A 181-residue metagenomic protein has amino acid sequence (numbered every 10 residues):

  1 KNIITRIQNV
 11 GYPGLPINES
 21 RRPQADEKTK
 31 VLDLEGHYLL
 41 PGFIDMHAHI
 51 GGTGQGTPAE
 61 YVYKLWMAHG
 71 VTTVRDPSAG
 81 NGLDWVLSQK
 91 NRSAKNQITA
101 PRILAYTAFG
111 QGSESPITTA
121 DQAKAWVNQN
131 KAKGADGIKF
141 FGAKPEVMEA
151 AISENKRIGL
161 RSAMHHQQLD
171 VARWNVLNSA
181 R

Functional and structural regions predicted by a protein language model:
K1-L40: Histidine-rich, glycine-flanked metal-binding segment
N9-Y12, I44-D45, G56: Residue-level structural signal for beta-strand termini and adjacent loop
L32-L34, Y38-A48, P58-R181: Divalent-metal coordination cores built from histidine and acidic residues
I50-G52: Short active-site segment of divalent metal-dependent hydrolases/proteases that encodes the spacing between
